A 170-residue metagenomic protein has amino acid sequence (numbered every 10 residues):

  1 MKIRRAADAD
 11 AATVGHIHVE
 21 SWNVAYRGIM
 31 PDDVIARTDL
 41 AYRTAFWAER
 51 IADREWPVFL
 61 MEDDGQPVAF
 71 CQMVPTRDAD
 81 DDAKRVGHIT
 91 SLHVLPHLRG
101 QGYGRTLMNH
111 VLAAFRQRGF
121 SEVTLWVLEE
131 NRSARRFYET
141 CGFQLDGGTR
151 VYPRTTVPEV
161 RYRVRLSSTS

Functional and structural regions predicted by a protein language model:
M1-I3: Extreme N-terminal starter segment of soluble prokaryotic enzymes
R5-A9, G15-I29, D33-H97, R105-H110 (+4 more regions): Acetyl-CoA-dependent GNAT
F59, V86-G87, S121-T124, L128-S170: C-terminal "cap" of GNAT-fold acetyltransferases
L95-H97, Q101, E129-E130: Active-site acidic-Proline motif in GNAT/NAT acetyltransferases
